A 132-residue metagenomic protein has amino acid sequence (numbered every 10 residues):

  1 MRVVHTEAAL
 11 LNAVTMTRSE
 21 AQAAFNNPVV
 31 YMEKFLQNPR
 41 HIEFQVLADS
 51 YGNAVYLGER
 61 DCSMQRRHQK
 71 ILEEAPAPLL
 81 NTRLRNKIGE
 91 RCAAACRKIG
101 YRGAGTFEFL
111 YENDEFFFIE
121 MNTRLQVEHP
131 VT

Functional and structural regions predicted by a protein language model:
V3-T132: ATP-dependent carboxylate activation and anion-phosphoryl transfer catalytic cores that bind Mg-ATP to form
